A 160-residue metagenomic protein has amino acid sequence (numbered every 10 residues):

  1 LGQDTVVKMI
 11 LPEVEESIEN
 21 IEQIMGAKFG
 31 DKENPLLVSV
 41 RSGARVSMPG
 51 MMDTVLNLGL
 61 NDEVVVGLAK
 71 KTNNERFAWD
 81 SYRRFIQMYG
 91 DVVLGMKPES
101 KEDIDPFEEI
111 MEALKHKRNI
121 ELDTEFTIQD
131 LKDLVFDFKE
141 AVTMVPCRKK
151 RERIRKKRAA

Functional and structural regions predicted by a protein language model:
L1-A160: N-terminal beta-alpha lobe that positions the nucleotide/phosphoryl donor in ATP/NTP-coupled carboxylate activation
